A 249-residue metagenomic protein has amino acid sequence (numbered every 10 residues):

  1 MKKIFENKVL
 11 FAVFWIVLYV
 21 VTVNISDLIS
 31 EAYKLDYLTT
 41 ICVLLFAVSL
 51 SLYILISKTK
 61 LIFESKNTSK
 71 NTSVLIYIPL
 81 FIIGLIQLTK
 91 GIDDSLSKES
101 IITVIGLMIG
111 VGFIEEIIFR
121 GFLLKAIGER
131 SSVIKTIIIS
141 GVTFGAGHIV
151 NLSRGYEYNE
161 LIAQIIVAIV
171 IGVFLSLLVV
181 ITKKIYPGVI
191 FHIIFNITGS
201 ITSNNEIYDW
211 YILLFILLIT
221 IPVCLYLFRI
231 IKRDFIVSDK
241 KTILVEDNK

Functional and structural regions predicted by a protein language model:
F5-I56, I102-T103, L213-I219: Alpha-helical transmembrane segments in multi-pass membrane proteins
V20-V21, L161-L217: Functionally important transmembrane alpha-helices
V23-A32, L88-S95, I149-G155, T198-S203: Juxtamembrane "helix-exit" motif on the non-cytosolic side of transmembrane helices
I29-I41, I54-I117, L124, E129 (+2 more regions): Juxtamembrane helix-loop-helix connectors linking adjacent transmembrane helices in multi-pass membrane enzymes
I62-K66, I193-K249: C-terminal membrane module of polytopic membrane proteins
S95-I105, R154-V167: Juxtamembrane helix-entry segments on the extracytoplasmic side of multipass membrane proteins
M108, G112, V133-I149: Small-polar-interrupted transmembrane alpha-helices in polytopic inner-membrane proteins
I114-I139, V180-K184: Membrane-interface helix/loop boundary segments of multi-pass membrane proteins
